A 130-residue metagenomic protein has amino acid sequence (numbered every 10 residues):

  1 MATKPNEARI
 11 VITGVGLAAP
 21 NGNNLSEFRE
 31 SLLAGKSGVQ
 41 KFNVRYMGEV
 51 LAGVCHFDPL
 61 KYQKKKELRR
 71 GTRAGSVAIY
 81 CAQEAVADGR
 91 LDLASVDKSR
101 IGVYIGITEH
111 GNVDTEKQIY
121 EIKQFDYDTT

Functional and structural regions predicted by a protein language model:
M1-T130: Conserved "HGTGT" condensation-loop signature of ketosynthase/thiolase-family condensing enzymes that catalyze
